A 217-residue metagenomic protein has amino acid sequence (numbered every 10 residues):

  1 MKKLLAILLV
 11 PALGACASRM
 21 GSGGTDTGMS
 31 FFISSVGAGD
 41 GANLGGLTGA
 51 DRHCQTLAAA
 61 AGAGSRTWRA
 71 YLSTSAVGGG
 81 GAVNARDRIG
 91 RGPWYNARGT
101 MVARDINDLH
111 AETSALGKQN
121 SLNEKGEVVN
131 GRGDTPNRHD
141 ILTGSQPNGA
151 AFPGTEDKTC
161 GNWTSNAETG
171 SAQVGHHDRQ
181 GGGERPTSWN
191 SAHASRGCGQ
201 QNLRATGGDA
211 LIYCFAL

Functional and structural regions predicted by a protein language model:
M1-L4: Positively charged n-region of N-terminal signal peptides that target proteins for export
A6-L8: Sec-dependent N-terminal signal peptides
A12-A15: C-terminal motif of bacterial Sec signal peptides marking the signal peptidase cleavage site
A17-L217: Secreted/extracellular ectodomain signature
